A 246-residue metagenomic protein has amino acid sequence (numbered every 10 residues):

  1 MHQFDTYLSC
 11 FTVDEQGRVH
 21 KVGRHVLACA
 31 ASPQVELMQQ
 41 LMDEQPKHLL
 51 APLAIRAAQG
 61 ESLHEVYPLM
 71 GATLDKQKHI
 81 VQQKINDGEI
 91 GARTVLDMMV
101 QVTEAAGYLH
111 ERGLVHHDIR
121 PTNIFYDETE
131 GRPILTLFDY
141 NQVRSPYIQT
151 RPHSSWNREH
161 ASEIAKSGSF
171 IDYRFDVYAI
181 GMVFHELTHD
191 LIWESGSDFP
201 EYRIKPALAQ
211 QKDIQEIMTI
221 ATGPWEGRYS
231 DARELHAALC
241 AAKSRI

Functional and structural regions predicted by a protein language model:
H2-Q40: ATP-binding glycine-rich loop module of kinase domains
E44-R56: Conserved HxN/HPN-centered segment at the entrance to the catalytic loop of eukaryotic protein kinase-like domains
G60-T73: Conserved short submotifs of the Hanks-type protein kinase catalytic core that shape the nucleotide-binding pocket
M98-M99: Activation segment signature within eukaryotic-like protein kinase domains
H110-D127: Catalytic-loop of the protein kinase fold
T122, D127-R158: Activation segment/activation loop of eukaryotic-type protein kinase catalytic domains
W225-Y229, R233-I246: Terminal C-lobe "cap" of eukaryotic-type protein kinase domains
